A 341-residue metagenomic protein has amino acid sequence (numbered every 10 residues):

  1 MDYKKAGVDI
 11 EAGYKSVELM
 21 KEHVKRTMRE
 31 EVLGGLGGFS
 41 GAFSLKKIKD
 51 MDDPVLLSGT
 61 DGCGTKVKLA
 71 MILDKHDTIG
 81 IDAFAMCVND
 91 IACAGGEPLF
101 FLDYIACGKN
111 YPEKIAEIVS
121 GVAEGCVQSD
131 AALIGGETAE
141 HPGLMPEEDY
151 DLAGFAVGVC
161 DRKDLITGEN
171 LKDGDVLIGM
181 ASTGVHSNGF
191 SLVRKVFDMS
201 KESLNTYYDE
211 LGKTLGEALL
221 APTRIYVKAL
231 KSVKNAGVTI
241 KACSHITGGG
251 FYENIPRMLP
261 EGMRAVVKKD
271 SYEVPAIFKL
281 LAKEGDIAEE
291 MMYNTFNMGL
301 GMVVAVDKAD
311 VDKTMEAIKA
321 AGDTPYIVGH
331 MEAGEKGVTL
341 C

Functional and structural regions predicted by a protein language model:
M1-E31: N-terminal amphipathic/basic leader segments beginning at the initiator methionine
D2-A6, K114, I118-S129, M145-L152 (+3 more regions): Glycine-/charge-enriched secondary-structure boundary and capping motifs
D9, D61, G174, H245 (+1 more regions): Residue-level signature of catalytic and energy-coupling elements of molecular machines, predominantly ATP/GTP-dependent
S16, M20, A42, C87-V88 (+5 more regions): Buried hydrophobic packing segments
V17, A116-V119, F190: Hydrophobic face of alpha-helices
M28-T183: Glycine-rich phosphate/pyrophosphate-binding loop regions near the starts of catalytic domains
I48, G62-C63, V157-D161, T183-V185 (+4 more regions): Short, glycine-/Ser/Thr-/acidic-enriched flexible segments
D173-E217: Acidic, glycine-rich loop-and-beta core segments that form the ion-binding/anion-interacting portion of active sites
